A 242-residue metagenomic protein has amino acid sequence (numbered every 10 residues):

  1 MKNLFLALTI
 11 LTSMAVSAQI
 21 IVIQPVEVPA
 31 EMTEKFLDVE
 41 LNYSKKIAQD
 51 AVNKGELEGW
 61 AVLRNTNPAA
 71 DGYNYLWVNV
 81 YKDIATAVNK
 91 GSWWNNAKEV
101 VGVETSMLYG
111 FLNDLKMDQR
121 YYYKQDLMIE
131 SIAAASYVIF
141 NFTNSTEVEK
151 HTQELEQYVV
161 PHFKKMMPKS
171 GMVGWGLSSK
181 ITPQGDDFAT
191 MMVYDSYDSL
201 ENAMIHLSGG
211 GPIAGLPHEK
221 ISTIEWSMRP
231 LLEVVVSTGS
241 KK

Functional and structural regions predicted by a protein language model:
M1-I21: Bacterial Sec-dependent N-terminal signal peptides
A18-E99, M107-K242: Short S/T/G/P-rich N-terminal loop/turn motif that feeds into the first structured element of a domain
